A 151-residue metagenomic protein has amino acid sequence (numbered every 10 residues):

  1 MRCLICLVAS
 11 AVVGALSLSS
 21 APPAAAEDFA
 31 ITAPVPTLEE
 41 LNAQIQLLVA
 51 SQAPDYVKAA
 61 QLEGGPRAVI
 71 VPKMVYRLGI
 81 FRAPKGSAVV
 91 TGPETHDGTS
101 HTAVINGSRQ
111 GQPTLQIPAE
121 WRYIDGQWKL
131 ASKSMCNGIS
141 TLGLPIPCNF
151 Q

Functional and structural regions predicted by a protein language model:
R2-L7, G14-P36, Q151: C-terminal region of N-terminal signal peptides and the immediate post-cleavage residues of exported proteins
S10-S17, N42-Q44, L48: Hydrophobic alpha-helical membrane segments, chiefly transmembrane helices and signal peptide h-regions, characterized
P23, E27-V35, M74-L115: Surface-exposed, charged secondary-structure patches
E27-Y76: Core segments of small alpha/beta cavity-forming domains
P34, G111-Q112, S132-Q151: Low-complexity, intrinsically disordered terminal/linker segments enriched in charged and Gly/Pro repeats
A103, L130-S132: Short hydrophobic/aromatic-rich beta-strand segments that constitute the beta-sheet cores of beta-sandwich/beta-barrel
T114-K129: A short, surface-exposed beta-strand/turn
